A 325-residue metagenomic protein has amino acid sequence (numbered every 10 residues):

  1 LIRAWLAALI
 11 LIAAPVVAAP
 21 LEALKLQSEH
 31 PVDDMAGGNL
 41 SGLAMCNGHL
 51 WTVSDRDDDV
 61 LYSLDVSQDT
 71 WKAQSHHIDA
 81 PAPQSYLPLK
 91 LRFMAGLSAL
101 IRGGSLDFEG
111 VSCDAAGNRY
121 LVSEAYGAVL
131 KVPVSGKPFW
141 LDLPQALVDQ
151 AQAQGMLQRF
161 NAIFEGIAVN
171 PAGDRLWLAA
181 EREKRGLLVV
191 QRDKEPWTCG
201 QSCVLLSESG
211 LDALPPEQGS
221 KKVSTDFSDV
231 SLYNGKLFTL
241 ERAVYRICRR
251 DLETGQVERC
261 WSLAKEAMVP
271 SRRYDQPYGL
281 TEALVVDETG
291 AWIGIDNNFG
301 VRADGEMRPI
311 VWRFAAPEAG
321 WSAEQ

Functional and structural regions predicted by a protein language model:
I2-A8: Sec-dependent signal peptide recognition, specifically the positively charged N-region followed immediately by
A13-P15: N-terminal signal peptide c-region/cleavage motif recognized by signal peptidases
A18-Q325: Sequence/structural signature of beta-propeller domains
